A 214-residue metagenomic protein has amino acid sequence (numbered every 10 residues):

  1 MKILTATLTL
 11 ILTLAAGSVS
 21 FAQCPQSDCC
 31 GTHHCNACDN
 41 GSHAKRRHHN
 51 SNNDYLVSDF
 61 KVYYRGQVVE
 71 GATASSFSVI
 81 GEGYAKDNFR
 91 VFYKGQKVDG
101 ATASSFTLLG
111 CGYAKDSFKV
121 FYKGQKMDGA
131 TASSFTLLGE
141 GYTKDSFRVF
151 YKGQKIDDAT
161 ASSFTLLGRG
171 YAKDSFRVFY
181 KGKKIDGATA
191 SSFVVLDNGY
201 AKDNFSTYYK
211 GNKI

Functional and structural regions predicted by a protein language model:
M1-T5: Positively charged n-region of N-terminal signal peptides that target proteins for export
T7-A15: Bacterial N-terminal signal peptides
S18-A22: Sec/Tat signal peptide C-region and signal peptidase I cleavage site
Q23-S51: Extracellular/periplasmic low-complexity linear segments
Q26, G31, Y64-G66, F205: Short Trp-centered beta-turn/loop micro-motif
A44-H48, V62, F77: N-terminal, post-signal-peptide region of Sec/Tat-exported proteins
N50-Y64: An edge-strand/N-cap motif at the start of beta-rich repeat modules
Q67-I214: Thr-biased low-complexity repeat/linker tracts and other Thr-enriched repetitive architectures
